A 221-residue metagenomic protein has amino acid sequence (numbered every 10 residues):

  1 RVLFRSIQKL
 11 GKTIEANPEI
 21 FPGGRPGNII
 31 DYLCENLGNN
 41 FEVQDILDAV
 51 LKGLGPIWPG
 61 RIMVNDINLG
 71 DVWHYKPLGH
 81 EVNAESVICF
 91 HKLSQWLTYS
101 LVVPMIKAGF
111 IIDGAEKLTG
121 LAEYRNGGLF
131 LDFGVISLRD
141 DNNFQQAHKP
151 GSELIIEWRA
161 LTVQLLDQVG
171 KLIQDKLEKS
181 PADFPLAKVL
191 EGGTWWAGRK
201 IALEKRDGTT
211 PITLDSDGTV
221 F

Functional and structural regions predicted by a protein language model:
V2-L3: Short, small-residue-biased leader/transition segments that mark boundaries at the very start of proteins
S6-F144: A contiguous, surface-oriented mixed alpha/beta subdomain in the mid-to-C-terminal portion of proteins that forms
L78-F221: C-terminal structured domains
